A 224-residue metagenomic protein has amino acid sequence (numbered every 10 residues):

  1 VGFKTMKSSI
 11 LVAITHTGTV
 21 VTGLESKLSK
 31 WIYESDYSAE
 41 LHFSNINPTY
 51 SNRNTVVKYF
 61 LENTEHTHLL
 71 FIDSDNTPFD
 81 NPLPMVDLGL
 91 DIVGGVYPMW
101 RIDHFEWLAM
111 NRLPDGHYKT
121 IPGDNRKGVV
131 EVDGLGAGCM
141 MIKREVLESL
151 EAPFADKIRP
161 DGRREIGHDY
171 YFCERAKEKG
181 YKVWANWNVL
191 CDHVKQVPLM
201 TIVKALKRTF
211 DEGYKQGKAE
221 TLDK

Functional and structural regions predicted by a protein language model:
V1-S51: N-proximal low-complexity "stem/linker" segments adjacent to membrane-targeting elements
G2-T5, S149-K224: C-terminal catalytic/acceptor-binding lobe
Y33-S35, V86, K177: Anion (oxyanion) recognition and catalysis
H42-N45, V96, W187: Residue-level recognition of beta-strand->loop/alpha-helix junctions
N54-H68: Active-site nucleotide-sugar/metal-binding loop of Leloir-type enzymes
V57, F79-I158: Conserved catalytic core of nucleotide-sugar-dependent glycosyltransferases
E65-H66, L90, Y181: Short, high-confidence coil segments that cap the C-terminus of an alpha-helix and link into the following beta-strand
H66-T77: Short beta-strand-to-loop acidic/aromatic patch adjacent to the donor-nucleotide binding site
